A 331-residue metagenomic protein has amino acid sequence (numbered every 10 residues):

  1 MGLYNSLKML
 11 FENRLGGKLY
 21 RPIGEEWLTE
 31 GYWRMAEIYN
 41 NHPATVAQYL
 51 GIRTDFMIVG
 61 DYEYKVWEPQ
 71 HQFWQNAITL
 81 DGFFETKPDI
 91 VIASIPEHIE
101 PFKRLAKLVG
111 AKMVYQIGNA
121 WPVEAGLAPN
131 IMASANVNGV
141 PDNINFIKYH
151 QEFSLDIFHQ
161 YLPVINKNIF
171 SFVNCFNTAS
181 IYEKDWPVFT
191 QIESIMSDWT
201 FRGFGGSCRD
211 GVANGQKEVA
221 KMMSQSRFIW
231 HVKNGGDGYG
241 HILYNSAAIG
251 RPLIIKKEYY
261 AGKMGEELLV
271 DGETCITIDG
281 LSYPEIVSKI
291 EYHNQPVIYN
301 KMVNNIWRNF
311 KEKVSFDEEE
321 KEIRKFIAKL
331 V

Functional and structural regions predicted by a protein language model:
M1-K112, T200, I278, F316-D317 (+1 more regions): N-terminal pre-catalytic "stem/leader" segment of glycosyltransferase-like enzymes
Y4, K8, L80-D81, I99-K107 (+7 more regions): Short amphipathic alpha-helical segments and helix-helix/interface helices
L7, R21-G24, K65-V66, S224-K313 (+2 more regions): Catalytic binding pocket for nucleotide-activated donors in carbohydrate/polymer assembly enzymes
P22-T29, I58-Y62, V173-S180, K184-E218 (+3 more regions): Catalytic donor nucleotide-activated moiety binding site of glycosyltransferases and closely related
T79-D81, V212, Q216-V219, Y239-G240 (+2 more regions): Acidic, amphipathic alpha-helical patches
L80-F84, I157-I165, A220, L268: Short boundary motifs at domain starts and secondary-structure transition points
T86, G215-S226, A248: Short acidic alpha-helix that forms the nucleotide-activated donor recognition element in Leloir-type transferases
K87, V91-Q191, Y283: Catalytic core of nucleotide-activated saccharide and alditol-phosphate transferases
